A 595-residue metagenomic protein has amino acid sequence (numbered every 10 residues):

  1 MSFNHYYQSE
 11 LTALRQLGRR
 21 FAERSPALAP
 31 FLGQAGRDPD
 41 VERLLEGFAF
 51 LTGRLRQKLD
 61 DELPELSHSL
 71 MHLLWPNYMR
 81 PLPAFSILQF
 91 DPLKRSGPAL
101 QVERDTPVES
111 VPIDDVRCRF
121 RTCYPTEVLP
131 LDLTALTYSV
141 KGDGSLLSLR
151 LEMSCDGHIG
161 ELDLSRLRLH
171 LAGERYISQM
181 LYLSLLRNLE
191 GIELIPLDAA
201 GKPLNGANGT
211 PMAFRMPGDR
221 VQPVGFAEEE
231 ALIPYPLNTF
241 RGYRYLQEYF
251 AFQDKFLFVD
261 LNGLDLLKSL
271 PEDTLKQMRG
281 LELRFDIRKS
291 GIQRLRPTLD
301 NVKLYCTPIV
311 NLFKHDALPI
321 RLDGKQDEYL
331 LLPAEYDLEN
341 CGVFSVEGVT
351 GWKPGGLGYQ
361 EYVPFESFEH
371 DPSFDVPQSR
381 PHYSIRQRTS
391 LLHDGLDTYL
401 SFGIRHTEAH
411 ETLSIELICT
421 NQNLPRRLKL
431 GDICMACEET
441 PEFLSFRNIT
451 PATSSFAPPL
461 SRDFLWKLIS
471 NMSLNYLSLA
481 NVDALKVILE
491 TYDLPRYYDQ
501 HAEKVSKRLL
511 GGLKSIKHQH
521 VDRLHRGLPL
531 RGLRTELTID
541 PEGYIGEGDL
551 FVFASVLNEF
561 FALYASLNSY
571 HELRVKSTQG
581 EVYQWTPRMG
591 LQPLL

Functional and structural regions predicted by a protein language model:
M1-A200, L204-G209, A213-M216: Extended assembly-interface regions of large multimeric machines
M1-E23, G218, P223-L264, E272-T274 (+6 more regions): Mixed-charge (acidic/basic) macromolecular-recognition segments
S9, A49-L59, E65-Y78, P83-P98 (+10 more regions): Short linear motifs embedded in intrinsically disordered, proline/glycine-rich low-complexity segments
Q34, D40-V41, F48-L59, N77 (+6 more regions): Extracellular ectodomain segments of secreted/surface proteins
F85, A251-G263, S384-L400: Aromatic sugar-binding surface patches on proteins that engage polysaccharides or sugar-phosphate polymers
T106, M278-R288, T412-I418: Short, aromatic- and glycine-rich surface loops/edge beta-strands on solvent-exposed regions
D156-R168, A172-S373: Short, low-complexity Pro/Thr/Gly
G348-L595: C-terminal domain/tail detector
